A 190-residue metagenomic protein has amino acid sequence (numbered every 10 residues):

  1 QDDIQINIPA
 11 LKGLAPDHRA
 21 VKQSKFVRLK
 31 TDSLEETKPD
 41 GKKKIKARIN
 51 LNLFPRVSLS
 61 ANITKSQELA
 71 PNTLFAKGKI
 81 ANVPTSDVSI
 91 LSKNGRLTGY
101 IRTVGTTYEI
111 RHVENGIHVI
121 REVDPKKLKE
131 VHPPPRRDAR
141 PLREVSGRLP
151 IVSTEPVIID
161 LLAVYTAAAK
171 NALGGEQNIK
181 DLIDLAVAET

Functional and structural regions predicted by a protein language model:
Q1-N115, R121: N-terminal prosegments of processed precursors
D3, H118-T190: Fold-level signature of zinc-dependent metallopeptidase catalytic domains
